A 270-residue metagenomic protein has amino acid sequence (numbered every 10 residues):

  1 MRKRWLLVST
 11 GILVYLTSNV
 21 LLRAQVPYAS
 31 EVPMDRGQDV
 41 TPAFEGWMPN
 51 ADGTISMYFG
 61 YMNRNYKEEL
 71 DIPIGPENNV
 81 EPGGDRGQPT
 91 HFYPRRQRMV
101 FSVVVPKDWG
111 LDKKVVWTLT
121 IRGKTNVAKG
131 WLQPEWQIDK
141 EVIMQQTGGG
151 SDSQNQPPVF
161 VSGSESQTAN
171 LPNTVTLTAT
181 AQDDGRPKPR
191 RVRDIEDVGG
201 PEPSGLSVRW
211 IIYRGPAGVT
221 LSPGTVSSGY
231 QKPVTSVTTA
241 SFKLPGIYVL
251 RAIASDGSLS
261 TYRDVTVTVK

Functional and structural regions predicted by a protein language model:
M1-R4: Positively charged n-region of N-terminal signal peptides that target proteins for export
L6-L13: Sec-dependent N-terminal signal peptides
V14-R23: C-terminal segment of classical bacterial N-terminal signal peptides
Q25-V32: Cleaved targeting-peptide boundary
Y28, G37-F44, M48-N50, Y61-N63 (+4 more regions): Extracellular/lumenal mature domains of secreted and surface-exposed proteins
I55-Y61: Short, well-ordered beta-strand segments enriched in hydrophobic/aromatic residues
R98-V104: Ligand-binding face of N-terminal immunoglobulin V-set domains in extracellular IgSF glycoproteins
V105-G148: Ser/Thr/Pro-rich, low-complexity mucin-like regions that serve as glycosylated stalks/linkers or repetitive adhesive
